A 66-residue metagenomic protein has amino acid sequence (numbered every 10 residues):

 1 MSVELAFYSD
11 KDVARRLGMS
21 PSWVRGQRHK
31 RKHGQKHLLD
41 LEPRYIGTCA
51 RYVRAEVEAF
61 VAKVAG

Functional and structural regions predicted by a protein language model:
M1-A6: Short, amphipathic alpha-helical "recognition" segments used to contact nucleic acids or chromatin
F7, R51-Y52: Short aromatic/basic micro-patch
D10: Helix-turn-helix DNA-binding elements, focusing on the entry/boundary residues of the two helices that contact DNA
R15-R51, E58, A65: Major-groove DNA-recognition helix of helix-turn-helix-type DNA-binding domains
